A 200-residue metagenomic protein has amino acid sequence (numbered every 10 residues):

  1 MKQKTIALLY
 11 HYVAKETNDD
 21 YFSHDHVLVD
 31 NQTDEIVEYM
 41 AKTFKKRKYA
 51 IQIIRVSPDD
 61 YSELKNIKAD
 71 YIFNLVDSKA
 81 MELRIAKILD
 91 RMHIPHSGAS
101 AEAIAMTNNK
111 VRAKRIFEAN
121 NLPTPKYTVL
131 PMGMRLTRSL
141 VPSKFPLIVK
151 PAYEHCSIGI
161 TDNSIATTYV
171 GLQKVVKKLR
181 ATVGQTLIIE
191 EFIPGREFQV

Functional and structural regions predicted by a protein language model:
M1-S97, E102, G133-T137: ATP-binding N-terminal substructure of ATP-dependent carboxylate-amine bond-forming enzymes
Q3-T5, P146, Q199: Residues that mark the start of a beta-strand
L9, K150, E190: Short beta-strand segments
V13, M134, Y153, I193-R196: Glycine-rich beta-alpha junction loops
Y49, A86-S164: A conserved helix-loop-beta module that forms one wall/lid of the active-site cleft in ATP-utilizing catalytic domains
N66-K68, P142-S143, V183: Glycine-rich phosphate-binding loop signature in dinucleotide/nucleotide-binding domains
V76, T128, A152, F192-I193: Anionic group-transfer/hydrolysis microenvironments
Y169-V200: Phosphate-binding site of ATP-dependent enzymes
